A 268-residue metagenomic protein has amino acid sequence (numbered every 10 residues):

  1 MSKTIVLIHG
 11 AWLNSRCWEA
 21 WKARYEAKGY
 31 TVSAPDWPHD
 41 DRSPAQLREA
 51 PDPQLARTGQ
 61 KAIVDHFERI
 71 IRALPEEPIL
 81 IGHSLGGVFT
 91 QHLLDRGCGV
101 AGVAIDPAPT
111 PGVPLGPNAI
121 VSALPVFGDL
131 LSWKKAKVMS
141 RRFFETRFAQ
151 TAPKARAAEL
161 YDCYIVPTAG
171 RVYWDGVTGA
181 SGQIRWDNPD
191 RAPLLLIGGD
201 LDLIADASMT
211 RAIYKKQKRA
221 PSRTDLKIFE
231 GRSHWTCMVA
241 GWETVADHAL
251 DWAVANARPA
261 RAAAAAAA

Functional and structural regions predicted by a protein language model:
K3-Q46: Short, surface-exposed "cap/lid" segments of acyl-processing enzymes
V6-G10, D36, H83, G198-G199 (+1 more regions): The conserved beta1-alpha1 loop
H39-P78: Active-site loop/oxyanion-hole signature of alpha/beta-hydrolase fold enzymes
I81-G86, T90: Gly/Ala-rich beta-loop-alpha elbow adjacent to hydrolase catalytic centers
C98-S132, V172-G179: Flexible "cap/lid" loop of the alpha/beta hydrolase fold
D190, L196-G198, D202: Short beta-strand/loop motif that positions the catalytic acidic residue of the alpha/beta-hydrolase fold
L203-A212: Conserved alpha/beta-hydrolase "acid-adjacent" motif
R223-A268: Catalytic active-site module of serine/aspartate enzymes centered on a nucleophile-bearing elbow/loop
